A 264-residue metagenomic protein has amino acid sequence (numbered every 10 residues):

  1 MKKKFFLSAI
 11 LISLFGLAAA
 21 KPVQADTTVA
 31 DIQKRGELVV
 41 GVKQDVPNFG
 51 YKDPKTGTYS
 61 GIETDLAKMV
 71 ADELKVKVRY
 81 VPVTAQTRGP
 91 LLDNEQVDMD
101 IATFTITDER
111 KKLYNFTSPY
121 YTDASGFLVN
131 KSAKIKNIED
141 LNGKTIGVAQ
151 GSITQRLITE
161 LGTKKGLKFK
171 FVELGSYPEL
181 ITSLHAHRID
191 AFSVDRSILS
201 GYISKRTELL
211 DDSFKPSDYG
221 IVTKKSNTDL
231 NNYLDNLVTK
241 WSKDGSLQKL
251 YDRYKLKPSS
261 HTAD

Functional and structural regions predicted by a protein language model:
A25-A102: Extracytoplasmic small-molecule ligand-binding "clamshell" domains of the periplasmic binding protein/Venus flytrap
D26-T28, T154-V172, S204-S213, T239-D264: Ligand-binding clefts/hinges and TM-proximal coupling segments of bilobed small-molecule sensing domains
V39-P47, Y59-D72, F104-T105, G126-S176 (+2 more regions): Bilobed "Venus flytrap"/periplasmic-binding protein-like clamshell domains and structurally analogous long
V42-V46, V81-Q86, E95-T107, G151-S152 (+4 more regions): Beta->alpha turn/N-cap motifs
T64-E73, I135, E139-D140, K144 (+2 more regions): Extended ligand-binding regions for polar small-molecule ligands
K68, D72, K77-D140, T207 (+1 more regions): Acidic, polar ligand-binding/catalytic clefts
F104-K112, L157-G162, T182-K215: A ligand-binding cleft/hinge motif common to bilobed small-molecule-binding domains
T122-V129, R196-T239, K257-D264: Periplasmic-binding protein-like
